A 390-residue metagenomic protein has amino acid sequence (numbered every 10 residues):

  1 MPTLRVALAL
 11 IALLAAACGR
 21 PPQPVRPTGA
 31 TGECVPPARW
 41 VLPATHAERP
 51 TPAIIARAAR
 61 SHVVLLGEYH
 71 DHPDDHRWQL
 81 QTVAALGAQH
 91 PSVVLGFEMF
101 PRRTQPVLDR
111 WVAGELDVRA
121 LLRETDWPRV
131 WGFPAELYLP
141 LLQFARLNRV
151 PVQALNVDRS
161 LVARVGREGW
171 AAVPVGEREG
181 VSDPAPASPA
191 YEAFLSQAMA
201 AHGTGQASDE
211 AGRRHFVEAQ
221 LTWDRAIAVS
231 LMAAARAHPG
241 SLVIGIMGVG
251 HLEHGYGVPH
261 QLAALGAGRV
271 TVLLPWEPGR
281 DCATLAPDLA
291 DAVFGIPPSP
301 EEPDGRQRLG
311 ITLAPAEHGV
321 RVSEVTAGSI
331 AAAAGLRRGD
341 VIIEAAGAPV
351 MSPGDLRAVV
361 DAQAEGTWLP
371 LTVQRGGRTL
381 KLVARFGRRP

Functional and structural regions predicted by a protein language model:
P2-A9: Sec-dependent signal peptide recognition, specifically the positively charged N-region followed immediately by
L14-A17: C-terminal motif of bacterial Sec signal peptides marking the signal peptidase cleavage site
G19-S61: N- or domain-start disorder-to-order transition segments that initiate the globular core
H46, T51-H90: Zymogen propeptides
Q89, V94, P106-R236: A substrate-binding/cap region within the structured catalytic cores of diverse enzymes
T284-A327, A362, V383-P390: PDZ/PDZ-like peptide-tail recognition elements
A331-P353: Conserved PDZ fold ligand-binding element
R337, I343, D355-P390: PDZ-domain C-terminal substructure recognizer with occasional recognition of PDZ-binding tails
